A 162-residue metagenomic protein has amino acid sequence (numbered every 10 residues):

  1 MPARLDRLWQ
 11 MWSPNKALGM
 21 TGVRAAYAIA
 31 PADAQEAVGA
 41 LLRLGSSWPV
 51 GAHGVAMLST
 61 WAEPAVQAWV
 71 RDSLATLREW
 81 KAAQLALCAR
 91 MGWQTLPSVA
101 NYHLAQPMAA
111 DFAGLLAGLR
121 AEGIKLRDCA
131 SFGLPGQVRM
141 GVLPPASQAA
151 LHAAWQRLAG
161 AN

Functional and structural regions predicted by a protein language model:
M1-L5: Short, conserved loop/helix-junction motifs that constitute active-site signature segments in enzyme catalytic cores
R7-A89, W93-L96: PLP-dependent aminotransferase class I/II
K16, A130-F132: Short, acidic/turn-prone active-site loops that include or flank metal/cofactor- and phosphate-binding residues
G22, V99, G133-G136: Short acidic/glycine-enriched loop/turn segments that link adjacent beta-strands
A30, A105-A109, V142-P144: Short beta-strand-to-loop capping motifs
T60, A83, L87-M91, G114-I124 (+1 more regions): Generic non-transmembrane alpha-helical segments
L77-R78, C88-E122, V138: Conserved PLP-binding catalytic core of the aspartate aminotransferase-like
G118-E122, F132-N162: PLP-dependent enzyme catalytic core of the Aspartate aminotransferase-like
